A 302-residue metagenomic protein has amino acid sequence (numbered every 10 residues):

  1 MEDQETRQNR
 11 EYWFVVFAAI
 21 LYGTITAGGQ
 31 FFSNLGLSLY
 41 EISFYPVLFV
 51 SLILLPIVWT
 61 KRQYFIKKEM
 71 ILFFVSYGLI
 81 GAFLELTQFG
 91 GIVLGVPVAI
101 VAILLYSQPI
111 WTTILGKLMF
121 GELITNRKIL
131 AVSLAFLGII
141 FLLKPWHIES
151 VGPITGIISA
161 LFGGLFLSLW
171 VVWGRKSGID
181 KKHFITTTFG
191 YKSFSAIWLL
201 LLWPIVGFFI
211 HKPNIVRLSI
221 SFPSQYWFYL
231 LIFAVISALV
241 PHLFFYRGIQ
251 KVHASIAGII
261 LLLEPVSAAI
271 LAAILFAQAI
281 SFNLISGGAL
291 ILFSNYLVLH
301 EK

Functional and structural regions predicted by a protein language model:
M1-Y45, T87, S150-K176, L201: Glycine-/small-residue-enriched transmembrane alpha-helix faces in small-molecule transporters and effluxers
E2, V47, P145, Y226 (+1 more regions): C-terminal-most transmembrane helix of multi-pass membrane proteins
N9-F14, Y40-P56, L72, S133-L134 (+3 more regions): Hydrophobic alpha-helical transmembrane segments of multi-pass integral membrane proteins, especially transporters
L21-T26, W59-A99, F141, A234-V252: Specific transmembrane alpha-helical segments of multi-pass solute transporters/efflux pumps, especially DMT/EamA
G23, A27, G78, A82-L86 (+6 more regions): Hydrophobic/small/kink-forming positions within alpha-helical transmembrane segments of polytopic membrane proteins
E41-L48, F89-L123, A254-A273: Specific alpha-helical transmembrane segments that line the substrate/conduction pathway and gating interfaces
I53, V58-W59, Q108-S133, V266-I285: C-terminal transmembrane-helix exit sites in multi-pass transporters
L54, V75, L79, R127-P145 (+2 more regions): Hydrophobic transmembrane alpha-helices of multi-pass small-molecule transport proteins
